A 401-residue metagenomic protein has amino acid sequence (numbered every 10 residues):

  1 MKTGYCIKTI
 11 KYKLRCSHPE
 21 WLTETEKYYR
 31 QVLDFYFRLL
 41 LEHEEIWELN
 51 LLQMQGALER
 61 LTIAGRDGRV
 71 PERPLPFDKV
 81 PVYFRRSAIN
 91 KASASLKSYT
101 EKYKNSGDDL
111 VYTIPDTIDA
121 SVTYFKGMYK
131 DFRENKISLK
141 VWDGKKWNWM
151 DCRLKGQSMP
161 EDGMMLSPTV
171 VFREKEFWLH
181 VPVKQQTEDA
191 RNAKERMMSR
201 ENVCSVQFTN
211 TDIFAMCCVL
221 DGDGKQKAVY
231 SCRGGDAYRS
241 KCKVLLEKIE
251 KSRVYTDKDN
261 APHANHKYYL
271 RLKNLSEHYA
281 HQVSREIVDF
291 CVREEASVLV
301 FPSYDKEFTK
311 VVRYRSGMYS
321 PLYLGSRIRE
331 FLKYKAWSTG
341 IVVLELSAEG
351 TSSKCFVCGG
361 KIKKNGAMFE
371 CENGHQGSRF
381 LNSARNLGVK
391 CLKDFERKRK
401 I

Functional and structural regions predicted by a protein language model:
M1-K91, Y112: Gly/serine-rich nucleotide phosphate-binding loop at the start of the catalytic core of nucleotide/ADP-ribose-handling
M1-T3, Y129-K130, T169-F172, K194-M197 (+1 more regions): A general structural signal for short secondary-structure junctions and capping/turn motifs
T3-T9, E174-E176, E201: A general secondary-structure signal for short beta-strands and their flanking turns/coil in non-transmembrane regions
G4-C16, K146-L154, Y230-G234: Generic detection of short hydrophobic beta-strand segments and adjacent strand-loop junctions
V32, S87-Y99, L381-C391, F395: Stable alpha-helical structural segments in soluble proteins, enriched in small hydrophobic residues
L40, L96-T100, C291: Generic structural signal for hydrophobic core residues of well-folded globular domains
Q55-E176, K184-T187, L322: Acidic carboxylate diad motif detector
L179-I401: Positively charged, helix-rich recognition surfaces that bind polyanionic ligands
